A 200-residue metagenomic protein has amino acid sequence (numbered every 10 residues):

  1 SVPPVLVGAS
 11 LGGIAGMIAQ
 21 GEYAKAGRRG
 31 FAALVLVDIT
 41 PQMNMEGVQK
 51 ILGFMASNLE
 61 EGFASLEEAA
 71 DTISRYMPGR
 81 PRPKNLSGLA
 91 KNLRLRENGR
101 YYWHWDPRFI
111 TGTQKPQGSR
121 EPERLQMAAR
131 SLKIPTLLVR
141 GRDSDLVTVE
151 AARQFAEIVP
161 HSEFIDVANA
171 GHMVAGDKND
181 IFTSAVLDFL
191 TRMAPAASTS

Functional and structural regions predicted by a protein language model:
S1-G47: Conserved hydrolase catalytic core segment
L36-P78: Internal catalytic or translocation cores that form aromatic/hydrophobic pockets or channels for amphipathic metabolites
M45-K50, E150-A151, D177: Short aromatic-enriched loop/helix-cap "lid" or pocket-rim segments at secondary-structure transitions that line
G62-R120: Conserved alpha/beta-hydrolase catalytic His-Asp/Glu region
L95-E157, E163-D166: Conserved serine/cysteine hydrolase catalytic core
V167-T183: Catalytic histidine-centered segment of alpha/beta-hydrolase-like enzymes
A185-A196: C-terminal alpha-helix
